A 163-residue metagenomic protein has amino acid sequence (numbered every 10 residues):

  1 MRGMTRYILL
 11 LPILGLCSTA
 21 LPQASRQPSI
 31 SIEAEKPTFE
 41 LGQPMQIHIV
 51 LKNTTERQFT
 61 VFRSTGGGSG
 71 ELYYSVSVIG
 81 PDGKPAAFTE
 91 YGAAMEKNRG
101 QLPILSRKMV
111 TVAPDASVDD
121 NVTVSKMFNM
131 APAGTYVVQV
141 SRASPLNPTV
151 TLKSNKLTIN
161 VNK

Functional and structural regions predicted by a protein language model:
I8-S18: Bacterial N-terminal signal peptides
Q23-E40: Low-complexity, acidic Ser/Thr/Pro/Gly-rich terminal tails and inter-domain linkers that flank the onset of structured
K36-P37, S106-V112, S125-F128: Beta-strand-rich interaction surfaces with strong enrichment in secreted/lumenal proteins
M45, V110-T123, S154: Short Pro-Gly-centered flexible turn/kink motifs
L51-T55: Asparagine-centered strand-capping/turn motif at beta-strand->loop junctions
V61-T111: The feature marks short-to-medium sequence segments in extracytoplasmic or secretory-pathway proteins
D115-N147: Internal, hydrophobic beta-strand segments that form the core of beta-sheet-rich folds
N147-I159: Short Trp-Ser/Thr-centered turn/loop motifs at beta-strand boundaries
